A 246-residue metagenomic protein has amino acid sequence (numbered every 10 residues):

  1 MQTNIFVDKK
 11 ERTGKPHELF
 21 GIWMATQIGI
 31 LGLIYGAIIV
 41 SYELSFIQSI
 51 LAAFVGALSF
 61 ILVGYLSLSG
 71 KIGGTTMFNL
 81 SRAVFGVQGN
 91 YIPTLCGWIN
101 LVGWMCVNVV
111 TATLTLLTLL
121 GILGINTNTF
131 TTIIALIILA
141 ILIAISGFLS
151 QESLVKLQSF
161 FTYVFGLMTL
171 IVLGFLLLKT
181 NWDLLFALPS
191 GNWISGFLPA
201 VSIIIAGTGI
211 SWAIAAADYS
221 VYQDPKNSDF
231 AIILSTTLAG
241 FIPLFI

Functional and structural regions predicted by a protein language model:
M1-F46, F60, G196-I203, V221-A231: Membrane-interface "cap" regions at the ends of multi-pass membrane proteins
R12-P16, L149-T162, S211-P243: Hydrophobic, small-residue-rich membrane helices and short re-entrant helix-turn-helix hairpins that build
A52-F85, T94-V109: Juxtamembrane transmembrane-helix boundary signature
A53-F54, T127-I138, F197-T208: Structural signature of hydrophobic alpha-helical transmembrane segments
R82, V110-T131, V221-D224: Helix-loop-helix connectors at the membrane interface of multi-pass transporters/channels
V84, G89-P93, F161-F175, T237-I246: Small-residue-rich segments of transmembrane alpha-helices in multi-pass membrane proteins, especially helix faces
V109, L117, V164-P189, I205-I210: Hydrophobic alpha-helical segments and their helix-loop junctions in multi-pass secondary transporters
I134, I138-L176, L234-T236: Membrane-interface loop-to-helix entry segments
